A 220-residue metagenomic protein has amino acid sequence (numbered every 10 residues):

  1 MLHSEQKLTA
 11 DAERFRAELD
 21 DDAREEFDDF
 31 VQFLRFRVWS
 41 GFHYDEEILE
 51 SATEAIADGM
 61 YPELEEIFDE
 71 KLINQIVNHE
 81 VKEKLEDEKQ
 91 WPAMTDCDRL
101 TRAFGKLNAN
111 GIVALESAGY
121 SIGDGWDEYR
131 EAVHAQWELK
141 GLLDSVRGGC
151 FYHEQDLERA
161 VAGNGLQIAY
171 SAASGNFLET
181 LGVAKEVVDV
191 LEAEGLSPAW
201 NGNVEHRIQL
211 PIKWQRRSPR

Functional and structural regions predicted by a protein language model:
M1-L19, V161-G163, Q167-R220: Acidic, proline/glycine-rich low-complexity IDRs
M1-M60: N-terminal leader/presequence regions that precede the main folded/catalytic core
F15, L19, R24-E26, Q32-L34 (+5 more regions): Functional cation/ligand-contacting sites centered on basic and imidazole/sulfhydryl donors
Y44-E50, I67-E70, A114-G123, V190-Q209: Short glycine-rich, low-complexity/disordered patches
A52-L85: Repeat-associated, polar segments at repeat-unit boundaries in modular proteins
H79-E88, Q167-A172: A short, surface-exposed helix-loop junction/capping segment
K84-L85, K89-L142, V190: Structured alpha/beta or helical-core interaction and ligand-binding surfaces enriched in interleaved
G125-L166: An N-terminal amphipathic alpha-helical segment
